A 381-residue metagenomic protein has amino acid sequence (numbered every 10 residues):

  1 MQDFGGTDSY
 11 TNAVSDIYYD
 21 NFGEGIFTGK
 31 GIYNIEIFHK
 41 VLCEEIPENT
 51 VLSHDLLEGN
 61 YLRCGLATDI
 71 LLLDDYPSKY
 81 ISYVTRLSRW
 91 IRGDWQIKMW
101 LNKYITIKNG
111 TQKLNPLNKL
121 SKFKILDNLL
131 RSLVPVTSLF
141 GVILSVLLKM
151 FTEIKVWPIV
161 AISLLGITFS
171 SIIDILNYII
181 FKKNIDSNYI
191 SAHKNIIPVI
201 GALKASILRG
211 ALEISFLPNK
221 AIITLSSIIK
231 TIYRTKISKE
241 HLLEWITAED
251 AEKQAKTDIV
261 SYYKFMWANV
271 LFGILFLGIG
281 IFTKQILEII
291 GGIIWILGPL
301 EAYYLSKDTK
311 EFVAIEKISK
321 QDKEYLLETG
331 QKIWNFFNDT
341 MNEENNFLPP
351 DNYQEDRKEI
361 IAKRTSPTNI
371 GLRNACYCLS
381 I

Functional and structural regions predicted by a protein language model:
M1-G210, I214, K220, S238-A248: Non-transmembrane catalytic domains and loops of membrane-associated enzymes and transporters that build or traffic
L56, Q96-T106, A268-F276, R373-I381: Short, surface-exposed, charge-dense and proline/glycine-enriched linear segments
Y80-Y83, I259, K358-T365: Short glycine-biased active-site loop of nucleotidyltransferases that positions the nucleotide triphosphate and helps
V134, S138-S145, N219, S226-T231 (+2 more regions): Helix-rich, typically C-terminal accessory recognition domains appended to large enzymatic cores
L147-P198, A205, I246, K253-E316: Contiguous transmembrane helix-bundle modules in multi-pass membrane proteins
H193, A221, L225-E249, T283-I381: Acidic, mature catalytic/reactive cores of soluble proteins
